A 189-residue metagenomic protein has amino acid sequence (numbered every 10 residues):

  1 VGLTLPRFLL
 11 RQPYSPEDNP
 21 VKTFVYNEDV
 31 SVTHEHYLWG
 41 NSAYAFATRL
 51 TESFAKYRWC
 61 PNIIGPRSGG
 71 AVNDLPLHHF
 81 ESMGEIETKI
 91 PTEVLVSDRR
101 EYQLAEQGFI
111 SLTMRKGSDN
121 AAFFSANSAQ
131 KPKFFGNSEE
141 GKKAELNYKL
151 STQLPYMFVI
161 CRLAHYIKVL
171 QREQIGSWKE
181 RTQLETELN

Functional and structural regions predicted by a protein language model:
V1-P20: Small-residue-rich
S15, N19-L184: Long, contiguous, structured domain-core segments that constitute the functional module of a protein
